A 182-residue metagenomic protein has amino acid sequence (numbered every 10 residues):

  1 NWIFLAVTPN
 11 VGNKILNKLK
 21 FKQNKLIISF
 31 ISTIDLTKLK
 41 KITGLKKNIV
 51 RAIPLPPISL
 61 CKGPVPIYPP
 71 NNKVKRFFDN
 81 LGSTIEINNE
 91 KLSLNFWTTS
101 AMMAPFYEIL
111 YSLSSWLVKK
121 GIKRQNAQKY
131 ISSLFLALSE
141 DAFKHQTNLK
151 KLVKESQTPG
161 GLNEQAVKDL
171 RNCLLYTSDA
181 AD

Functional and structural regions predicted by a protein language model:
N1-I67, N71: Rossmann-like NAD(P)(H) cofactor-binding subdomain of soluble oxidoreductases
F4, K20, G82, F135-L138 (+1 more regions): Residue-level detector of secondary-structure transition/capping positions
A6, M103-Y107, P159-G160: Transmembrane alpha-helical core positions of polytopic small-molecule transporters
K38-N48, G63-K144: Internal alpha-helical scaffold of NAD(P)-dependent oxidoreductase catalytic cores
I53, N88-N89, Q128, V153 (+1 more regions): Short loop/turn and capping residues at structural boundaries
S133-A137, K144-K154, T158-L175: Crotonase-superfamily enoyl-CoA hydratase/isomerase domain that binds and transforms CoA-thioester intermediates
Y176-D182: Conserved small/polar residues in nucleotide/adenosyl-binding loops
